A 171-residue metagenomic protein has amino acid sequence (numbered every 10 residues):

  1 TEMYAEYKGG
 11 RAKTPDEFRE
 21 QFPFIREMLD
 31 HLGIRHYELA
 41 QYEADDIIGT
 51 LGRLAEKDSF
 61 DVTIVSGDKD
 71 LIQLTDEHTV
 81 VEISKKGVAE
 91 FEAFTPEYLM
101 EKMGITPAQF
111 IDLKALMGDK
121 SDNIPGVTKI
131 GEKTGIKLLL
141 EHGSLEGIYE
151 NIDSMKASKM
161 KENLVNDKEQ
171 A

Functional and structural regions predicted by a protein language model:
T1-V65, K69-A93, E169-A171: Noncatalytic, basic helical substrate-engagement surface that gates or grips nucleic-acid strands
R35, K57, H78-V80, E90-A171: Non-catalytic nucleic-acid-binding/docking modules located in mid-to-C-terminal regions of nucleic-acid enzymes
